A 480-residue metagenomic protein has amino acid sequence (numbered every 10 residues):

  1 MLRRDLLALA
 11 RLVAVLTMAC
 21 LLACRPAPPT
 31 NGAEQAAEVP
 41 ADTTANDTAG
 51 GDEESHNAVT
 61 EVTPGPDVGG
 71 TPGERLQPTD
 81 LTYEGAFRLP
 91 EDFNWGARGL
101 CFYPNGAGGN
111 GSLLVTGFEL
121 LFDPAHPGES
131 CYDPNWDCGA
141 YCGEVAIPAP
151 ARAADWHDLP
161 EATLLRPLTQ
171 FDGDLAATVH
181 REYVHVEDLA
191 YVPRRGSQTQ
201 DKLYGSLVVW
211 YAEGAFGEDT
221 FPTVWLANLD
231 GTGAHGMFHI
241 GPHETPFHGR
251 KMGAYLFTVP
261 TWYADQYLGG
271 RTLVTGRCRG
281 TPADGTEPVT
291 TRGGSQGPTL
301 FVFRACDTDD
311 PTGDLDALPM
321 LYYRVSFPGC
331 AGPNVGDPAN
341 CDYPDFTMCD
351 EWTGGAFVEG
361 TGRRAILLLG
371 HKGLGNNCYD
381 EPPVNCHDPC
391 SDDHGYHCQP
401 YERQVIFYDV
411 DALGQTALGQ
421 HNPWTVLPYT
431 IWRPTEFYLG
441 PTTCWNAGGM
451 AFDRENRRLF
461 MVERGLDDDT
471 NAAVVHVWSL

Functional and structural regions predicted by a protein language model:
L21-V68: Ser/Thr-rich, Pro/Gly/Ala-heavy low-complexity intrinsically disordered linkers and tails of secreted extracellular
G69-F93, N105-L175, L229-I240, C398-Q399 (+1 more regions): Beta-propeller domains
N94-G109, D172-Y204, V208-A212, H243-V274 (+3 more regions): Structural signature of eukaryotic scaffold interfaces centered on beta-propeller domains
E119-P124, W210-E213, G280-T281, G373-N376 (+1 more regions): Short glycine/acidic-enriched loop and turn motifs that connect beta-strands
G128-A153, A215-H239, P288-D310, V384-L413 (+1 more regions): Beta-propeller blade signature
G214-K372, N377-C378: Acidic, serine/threonine- and glycine-rich low-complexity intrinsically disordered segments that serve as flexible
C341-P441: Loop/turn-rich, solvent-exposed surfaces of beta-rich toroidal or solenoidal domains
A447-L480: Blade-level signature of beta-propeller repeat domains, shared across WD40, Kelch, NHL, RCC1 and BNR/Asp-box propellers
